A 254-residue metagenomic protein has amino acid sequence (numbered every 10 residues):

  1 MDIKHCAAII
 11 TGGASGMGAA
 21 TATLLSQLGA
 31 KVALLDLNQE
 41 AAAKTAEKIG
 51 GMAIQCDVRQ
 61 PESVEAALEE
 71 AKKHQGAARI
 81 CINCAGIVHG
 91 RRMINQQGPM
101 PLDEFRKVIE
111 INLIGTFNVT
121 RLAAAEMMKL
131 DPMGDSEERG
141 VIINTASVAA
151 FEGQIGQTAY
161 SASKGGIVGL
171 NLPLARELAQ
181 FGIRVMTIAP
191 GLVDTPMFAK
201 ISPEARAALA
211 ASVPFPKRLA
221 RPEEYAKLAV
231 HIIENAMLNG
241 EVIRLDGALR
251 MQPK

Functional and structural regions predicted by a protein language model:
D2-V32: Canonical Rossmann dinucleotide-binding motif of NAD(H)/NADP(H)-dependent dehydrogenases/reductases, specifically
I87, G98-N118, I142-I143, I167: Catalytic Tyr-X3-Lys loop
V88-R106, A125, K129-D135, G156-A159 (+1 more regions): Conserved mid-core segment of classical short-chain dehydrogenase/reductases
T120, S163, N171: Active-site helix of classical SDR
A125, A175-E177: Alpha-helical segment proximal to the catalytic Tyr-Lys
S147: Residue(s) in the substrate-gating loop at a strand-loop-helix junction that position the organic substrate next
A179-R184, L238-E241: Short, small/polar-rich loop/turn modules that mediate ligand/substrate recognition or access, typified
R221-L245, R250: C-terminal substrate-recognition "lid" of short-chain dehydrogenase/reductases
